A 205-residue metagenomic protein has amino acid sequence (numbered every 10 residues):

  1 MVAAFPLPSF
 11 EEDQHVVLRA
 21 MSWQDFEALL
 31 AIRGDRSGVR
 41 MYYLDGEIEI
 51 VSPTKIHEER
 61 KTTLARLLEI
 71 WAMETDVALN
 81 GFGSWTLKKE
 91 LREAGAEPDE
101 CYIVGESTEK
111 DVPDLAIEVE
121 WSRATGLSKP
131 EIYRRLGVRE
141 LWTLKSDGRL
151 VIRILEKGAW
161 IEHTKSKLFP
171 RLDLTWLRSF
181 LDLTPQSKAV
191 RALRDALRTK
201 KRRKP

Functional and structural regions predicted by a protein language model:
M1-P205: Gly/Pro/Ser/Thr-rich low-complexity, intrinsically disordered segments predominantly at protein N-termini
